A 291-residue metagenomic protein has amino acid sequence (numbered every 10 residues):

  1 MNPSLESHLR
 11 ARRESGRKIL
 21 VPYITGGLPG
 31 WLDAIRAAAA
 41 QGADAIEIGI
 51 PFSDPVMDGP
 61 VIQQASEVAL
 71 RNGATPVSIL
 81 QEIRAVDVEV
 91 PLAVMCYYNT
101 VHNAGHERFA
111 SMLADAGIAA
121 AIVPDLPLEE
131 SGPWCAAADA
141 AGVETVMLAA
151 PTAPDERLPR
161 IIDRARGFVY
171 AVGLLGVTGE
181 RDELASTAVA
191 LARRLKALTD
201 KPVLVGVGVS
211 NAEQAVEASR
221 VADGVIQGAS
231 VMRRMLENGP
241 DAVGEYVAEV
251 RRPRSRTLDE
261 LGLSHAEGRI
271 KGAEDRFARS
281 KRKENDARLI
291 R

Functional and structural regions predicted by a protein language model:
M1-V21: N-terminal amphipathic alpha-helix/helix-capping segment at the start of soluble metabolic enzymes
L20-P22, I46-I48, L92-C96, A121-V123 (+4 more regions): Hydrophobic faces of well-ordered beta-strands that scaffold small-molecule active sites in alpha/beta enzyme cores
T25-P29, M95-N103, P127-L128, A149-A153 (+1 more regions): Glycine-rich beta-to-alpha transition loops that act as phosphate-gripper elements at the mouths of alpha/beta enzyme
W31-A38, A153-I162, V209-V225: Catalytic cores of alpha/beta
A37, I50-F52, Q63-L126: Active-site beta->alpha loop and helix N-cap motifs at the rims of alpha/beta catalytic domains
I48-P55, I118-I122, P127-E130, Y170-G179 (+2 more regions): Glycine-rich phosphate-binding active-site loops on the catalytic face of alpha/beta enzymes
D58-S66, M232-G262: C-terminal helical cap(s) of enzyme catalytic domains, especially alpha/beta-barrels
I62-Q64, V68-N72, L148, L158-A197 (+1 more regions): Glycine/Thr-rich beta-alpha phosphate-binding loop at enzyme active sites
